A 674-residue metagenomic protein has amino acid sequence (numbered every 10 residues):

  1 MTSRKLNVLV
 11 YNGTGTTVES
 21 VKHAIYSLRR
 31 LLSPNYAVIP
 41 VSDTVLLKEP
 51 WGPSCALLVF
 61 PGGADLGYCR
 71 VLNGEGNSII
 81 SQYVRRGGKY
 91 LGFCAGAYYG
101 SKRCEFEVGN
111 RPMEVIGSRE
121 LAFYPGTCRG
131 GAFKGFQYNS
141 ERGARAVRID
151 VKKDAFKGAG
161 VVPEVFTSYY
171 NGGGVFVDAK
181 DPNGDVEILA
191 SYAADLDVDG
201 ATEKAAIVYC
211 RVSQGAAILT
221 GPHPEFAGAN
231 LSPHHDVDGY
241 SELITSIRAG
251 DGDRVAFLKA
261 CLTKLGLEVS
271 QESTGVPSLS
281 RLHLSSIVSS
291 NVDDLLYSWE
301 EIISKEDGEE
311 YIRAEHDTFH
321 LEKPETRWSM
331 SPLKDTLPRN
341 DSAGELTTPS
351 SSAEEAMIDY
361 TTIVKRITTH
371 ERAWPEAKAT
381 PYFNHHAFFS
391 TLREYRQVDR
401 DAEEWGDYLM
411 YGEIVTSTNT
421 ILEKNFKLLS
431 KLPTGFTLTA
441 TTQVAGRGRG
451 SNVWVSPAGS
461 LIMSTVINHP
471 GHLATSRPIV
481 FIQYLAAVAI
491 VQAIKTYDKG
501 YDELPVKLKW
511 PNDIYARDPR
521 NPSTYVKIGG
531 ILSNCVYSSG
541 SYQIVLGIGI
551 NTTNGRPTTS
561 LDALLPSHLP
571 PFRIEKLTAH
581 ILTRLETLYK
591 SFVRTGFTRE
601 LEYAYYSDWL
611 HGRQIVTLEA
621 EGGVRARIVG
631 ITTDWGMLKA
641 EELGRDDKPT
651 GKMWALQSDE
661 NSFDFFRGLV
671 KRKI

Functional and structural regions predicted by a protein language model:
T16-E107: Helical hinge/lid and interdomain linker segments adjacent to catalytic or ligand-binding clefts that mediate domain
A56-G63, L219-G221, T437-T439: Structural motif
L66, R70-V71, E75-K157: A glycine-rich, often tryptophan-bearing local segment used as a flexible ligand/cofactor-contacting loop or short
I116-S118, G130, T274-N340, T595-D646: Acidic, Ser/Thr-rich low-complexity intrinsically disordered segments
Y138-N230: Catalytic beta-strand/loop cores that center a nucleophilic Ser/Cys/Thr and support acyl-enzyme chemistry
P233-L279: Signature of lipid phosphatidyltransferase scaffolds
L279-T496, P522, L669-I674: N-terminal lobe of the biotin/lipoate ligase/transferase fold
T434, T439-T442, N452-S460, S464-I674: Catalytic beta-strand/loop module used to bind and position nucleotide/cofactor moieties in cofactor-attachment
